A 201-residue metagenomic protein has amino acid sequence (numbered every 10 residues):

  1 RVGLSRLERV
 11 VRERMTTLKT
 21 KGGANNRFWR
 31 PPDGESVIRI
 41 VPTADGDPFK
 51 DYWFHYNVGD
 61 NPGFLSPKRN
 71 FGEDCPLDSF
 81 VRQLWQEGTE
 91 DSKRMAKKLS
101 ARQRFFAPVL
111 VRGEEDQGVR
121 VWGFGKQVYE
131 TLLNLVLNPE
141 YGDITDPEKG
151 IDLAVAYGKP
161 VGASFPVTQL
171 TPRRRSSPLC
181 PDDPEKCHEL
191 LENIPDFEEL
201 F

Functional and structural regions predicted by a protein language model:
R1-D143, F201: OB-fold ssDNA-binding interfaces and closely related basic DNA-contact patches used across DNA replication/repair
R112-F201: Compact mixed alphabeta submodule
